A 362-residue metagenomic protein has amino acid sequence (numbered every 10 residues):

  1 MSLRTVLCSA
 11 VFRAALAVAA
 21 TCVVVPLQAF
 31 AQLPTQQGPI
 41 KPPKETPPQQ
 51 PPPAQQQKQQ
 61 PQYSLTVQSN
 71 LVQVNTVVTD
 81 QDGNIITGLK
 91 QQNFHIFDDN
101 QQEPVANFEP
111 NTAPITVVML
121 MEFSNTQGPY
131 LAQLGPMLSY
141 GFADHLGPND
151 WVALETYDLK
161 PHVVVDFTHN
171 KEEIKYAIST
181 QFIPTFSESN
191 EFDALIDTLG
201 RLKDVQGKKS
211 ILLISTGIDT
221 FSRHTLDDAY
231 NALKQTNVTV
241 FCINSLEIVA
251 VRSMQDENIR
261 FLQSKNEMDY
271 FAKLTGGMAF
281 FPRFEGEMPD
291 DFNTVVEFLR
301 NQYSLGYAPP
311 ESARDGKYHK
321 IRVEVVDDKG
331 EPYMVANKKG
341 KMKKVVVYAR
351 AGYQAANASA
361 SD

Functional and structural regions predicted by a protein language model:
M1-S2, Q32: Initiator methionine at the very start of the polypeptide chain
S2-L27: Bacterial N-terminal signal peptides that target proteins for export
F30-D362: Scaffold/interface architecture of coatomer-like assemblies
